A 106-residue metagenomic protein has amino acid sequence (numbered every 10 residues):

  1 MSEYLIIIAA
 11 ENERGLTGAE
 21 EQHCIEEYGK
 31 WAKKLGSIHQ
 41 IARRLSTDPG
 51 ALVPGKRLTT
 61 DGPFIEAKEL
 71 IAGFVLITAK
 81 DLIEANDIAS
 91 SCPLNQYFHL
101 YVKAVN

Functional and structural regions predicted by a protein language model:
M1-N106: Conserved, structured core segments of small domains
